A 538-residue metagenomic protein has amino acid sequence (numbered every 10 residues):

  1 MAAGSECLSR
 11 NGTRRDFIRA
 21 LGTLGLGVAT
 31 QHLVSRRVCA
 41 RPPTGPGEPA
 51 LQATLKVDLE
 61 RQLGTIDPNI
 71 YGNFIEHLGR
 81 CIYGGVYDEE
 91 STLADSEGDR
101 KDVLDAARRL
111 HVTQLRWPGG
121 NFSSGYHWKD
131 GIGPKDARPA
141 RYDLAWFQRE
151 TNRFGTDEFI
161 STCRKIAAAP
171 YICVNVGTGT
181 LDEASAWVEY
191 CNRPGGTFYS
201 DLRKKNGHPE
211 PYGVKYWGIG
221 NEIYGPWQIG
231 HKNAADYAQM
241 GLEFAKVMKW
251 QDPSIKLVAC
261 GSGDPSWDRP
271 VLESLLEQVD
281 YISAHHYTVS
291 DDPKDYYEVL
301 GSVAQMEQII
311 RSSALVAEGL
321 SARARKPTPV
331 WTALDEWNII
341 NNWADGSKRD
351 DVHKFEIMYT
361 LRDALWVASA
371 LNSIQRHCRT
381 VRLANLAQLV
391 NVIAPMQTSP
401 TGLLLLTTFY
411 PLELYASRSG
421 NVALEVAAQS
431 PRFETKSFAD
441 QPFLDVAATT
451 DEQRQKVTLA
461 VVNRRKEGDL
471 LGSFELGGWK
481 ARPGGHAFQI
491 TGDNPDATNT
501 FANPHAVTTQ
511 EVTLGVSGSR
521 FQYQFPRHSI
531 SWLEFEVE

Functional and structural regions predicted by a protein language model:
M1-T13, Q31, R36-C39: N-terminal secretory signal peptides
I18-A29, A40-D268, L272-Y281, M306-E307 (+2 more regions): Non-catalytic accessory regions flanking glycosidase/transglycosidase catalytic cores in CAZymes
H285-G301: Active-site His/acidic residue clusters
